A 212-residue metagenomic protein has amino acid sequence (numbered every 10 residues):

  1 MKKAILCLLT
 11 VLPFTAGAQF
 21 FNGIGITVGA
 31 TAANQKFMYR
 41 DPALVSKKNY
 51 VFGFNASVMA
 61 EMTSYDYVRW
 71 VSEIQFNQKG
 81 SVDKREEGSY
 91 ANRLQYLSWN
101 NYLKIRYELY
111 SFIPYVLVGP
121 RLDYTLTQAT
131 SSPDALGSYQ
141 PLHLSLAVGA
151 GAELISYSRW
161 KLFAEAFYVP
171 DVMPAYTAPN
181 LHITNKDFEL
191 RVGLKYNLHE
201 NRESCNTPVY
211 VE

Functional and structural regions predicted by a protein language model:
M1-F21, L198-E212: Cleavable N-terminal export/targeting peptides
A18-E61, K195-N197, E212: Short glycine/proline- and aromatic-enriched beta-strand/turn motifs that initiate or cap beta-hairpins
F20-I24, D66-W70, Y110-V116, L142 (+2 more regions): Outer-envelope beta-barrel architecture signal
F20-N22, K48-F54, R93-W99, F112 (+2 more regions): Residues that define the transmembrane beta-barrel architecture of outer-membrane proteins
I24-V28, A56, S72-I74, N101 (+4 more regions): Membrane-embedded beta-strand positions of outer-membrane beta-barrel proteins
A30, K36, M59-S131, S156: Gram-negative (and chloroplast) outer-membrane scaffold detector with strong preference for beta-barrel transmembrane
D41-S46, R85-Y90, S132-S138, Y176-H182: Extracellular loop and loop/strand-boundary signature of outer-membrane beta-barrel proteins
V71-E73, H143-L146, G151-E212: Predominantly the C-terminal beta-signal and adjacent terminal strand-loop region of outer-membrane beta-barrel
